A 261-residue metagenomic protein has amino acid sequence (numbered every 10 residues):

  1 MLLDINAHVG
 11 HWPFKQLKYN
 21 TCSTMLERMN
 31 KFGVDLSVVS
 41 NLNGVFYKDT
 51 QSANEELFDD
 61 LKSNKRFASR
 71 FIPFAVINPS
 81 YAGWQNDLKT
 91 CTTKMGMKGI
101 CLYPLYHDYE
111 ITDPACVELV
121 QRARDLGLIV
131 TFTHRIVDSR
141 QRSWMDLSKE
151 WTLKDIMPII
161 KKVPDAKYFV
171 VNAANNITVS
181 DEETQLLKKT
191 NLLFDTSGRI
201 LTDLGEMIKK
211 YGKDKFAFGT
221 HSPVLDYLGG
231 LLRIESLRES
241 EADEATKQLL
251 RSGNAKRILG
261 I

Functional and structural regions predicted by a protein language model:
M1-H8, P13-F14, K18-L36, K89 (+2 more regions): Mid-to-C-terminal alpha-helical segments outside catalytic/metal-binding sites
L2-I5, V38-S40, F74-V76, C101 (+3 more regions): Active-site neighborhood of phospho(di)ester-bond hydrolases with catalytic His/Asp-centered motifs
N6, M29, L57, L61 (+7 more regions): Conserved, mostly hydrophobic/aromatic
A7-H8, S23-F46, S69-V76, K98-G99 (+1 more regions): Divalent metal-dependent hydrolysis catalytic cores, especially in the metallo-beta-lactamase
G10-P13, G44-Y47, P79-G83, H107 (+4 more regions): Active-site environment of divalent metal-dependent phosphoester hydrolases
P13-L17, D49-S52, R140-S143, T178-Q185 (+2 more regions): Histidine/acidic-residue-rich catalytic or RNA/ligand-binding cores of hydrolases and nuclease-related proteins
Q51-D138: Active-site gating/metal-coordination segments in enzymes
K98-G99, T112-A217: Catalytic pocket-lining loop regions of alpha/beta-barrel enzymes, especially the amidohydrolase/enolase/GH5 lineages
